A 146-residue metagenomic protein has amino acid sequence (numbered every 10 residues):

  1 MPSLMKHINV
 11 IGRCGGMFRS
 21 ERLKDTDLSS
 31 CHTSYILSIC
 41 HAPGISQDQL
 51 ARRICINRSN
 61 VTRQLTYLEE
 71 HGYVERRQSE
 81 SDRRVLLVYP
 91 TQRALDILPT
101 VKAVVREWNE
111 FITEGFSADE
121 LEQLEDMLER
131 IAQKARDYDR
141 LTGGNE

Functional and structural regions predicted by a protein language model:
M1-T26: N-terminal leader segment of winged-helix/HTH proteins
N9-G12, L37-H41, K102: Short, locally clustered residues in the helix-turn-helix/winged-helix DNA-binding domain
G16, T66-E129, R136: Charged, amphipathic alpha-helical coiled-coil/dimerization segments
S29-C31, S46, T91: Residues that mark the N-terminal boundary/hinge immediately upstream of a DNA-recognition element
C31-T33, S59: Key DNA-contact positions within bacterial/archaeal DNA-binding proteins
P43-G44, C55, S117: Central "turn" residue of the DNA-binding helix-turn-helix
Q47-D48, S59, T66, L86: Residues within helix-turn-helix
A51: The alpha-helix within a helix-turn-helix
